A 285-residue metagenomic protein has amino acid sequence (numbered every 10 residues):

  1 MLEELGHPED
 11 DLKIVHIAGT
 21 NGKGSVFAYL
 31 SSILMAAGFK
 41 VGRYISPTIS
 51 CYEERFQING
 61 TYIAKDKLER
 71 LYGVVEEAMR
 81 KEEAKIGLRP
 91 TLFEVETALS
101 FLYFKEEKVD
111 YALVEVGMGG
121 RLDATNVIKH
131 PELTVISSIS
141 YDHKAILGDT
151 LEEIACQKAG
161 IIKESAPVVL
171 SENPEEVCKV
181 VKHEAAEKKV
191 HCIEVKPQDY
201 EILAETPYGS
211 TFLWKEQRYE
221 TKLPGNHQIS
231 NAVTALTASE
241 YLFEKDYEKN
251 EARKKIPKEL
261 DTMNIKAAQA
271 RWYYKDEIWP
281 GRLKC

Functional and structural regions predicted by a protein language model:
M1-I49, E54, L133-V135: Walker A (P-loop) phosphate-binding motif
E4, I33-A37, Y103-E106, A238-K245: Active-site catalytic microenvironments for nucleophilic, acid-base chemistry
H7-D10, A36-K129, A145-L147, E176: ATP-dependent carboxylate-amine ligase catalytic core
D10, E82-G87, E107-E115, P131-K222 (+3 more regions): Acidic, Mg2+-coordinating active-site environments of NTP-dependent enzymes
H16, T48, H143-K144, H227: Histidine-centered active-site/metal-ligand motif
L30, S100, V181: Aromatic/hydrophobic pocket-lining residues that form π-stacking "cages" and hydrophobic walls in ligand
K129-H130, E152, Y241, K255-C285: ATP-dependent carboxylate-amine ligase
